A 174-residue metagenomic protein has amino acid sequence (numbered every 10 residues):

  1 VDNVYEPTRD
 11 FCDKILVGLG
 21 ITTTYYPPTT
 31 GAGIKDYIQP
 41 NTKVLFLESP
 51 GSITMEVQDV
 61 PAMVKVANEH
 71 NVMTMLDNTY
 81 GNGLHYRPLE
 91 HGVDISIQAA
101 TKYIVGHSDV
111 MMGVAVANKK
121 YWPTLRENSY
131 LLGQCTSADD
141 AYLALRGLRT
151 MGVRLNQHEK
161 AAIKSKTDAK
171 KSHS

Functional and structural regions predicted by a protein language model:
V1-A169: Conserved PLP-enzyme active-site core in the AAT-like
